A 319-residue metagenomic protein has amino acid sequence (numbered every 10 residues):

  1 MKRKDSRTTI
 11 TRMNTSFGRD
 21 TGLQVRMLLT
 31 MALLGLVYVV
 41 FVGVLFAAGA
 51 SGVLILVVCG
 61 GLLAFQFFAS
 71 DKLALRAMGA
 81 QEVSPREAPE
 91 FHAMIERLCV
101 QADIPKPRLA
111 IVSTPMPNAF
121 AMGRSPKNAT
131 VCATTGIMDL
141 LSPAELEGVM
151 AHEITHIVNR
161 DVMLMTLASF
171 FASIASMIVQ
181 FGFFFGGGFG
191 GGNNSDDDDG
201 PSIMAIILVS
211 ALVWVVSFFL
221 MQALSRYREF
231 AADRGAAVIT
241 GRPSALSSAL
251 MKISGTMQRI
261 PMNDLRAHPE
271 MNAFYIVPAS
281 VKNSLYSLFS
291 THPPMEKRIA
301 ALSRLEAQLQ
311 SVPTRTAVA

Functional and structural regions predicted by a protein language model:
M1-M122, A168-F230, T240, S254-Q258 (+1 more regions): Hydrophobic or amphipathic, alpha-helical segments that drive membrane association/targeting
T9-I10, R234-K252, T256, I260 (+1 more regions): C-terminal capping/extension segments of zinc metalloprotease domains
D71, I95, A133, H152 (+2 more regions): Divalent metal-coordination and catalytic microenvironments
V83, T135-G148, L220, R226: Short pre-active-site segment immediately N-terminal to the catalytic Zn-binding motif
Q101, I111, F120-R124, D139 (+2 more regions): Replace "in large, NTP-powered and nucleic-acid-processing enzymes" with "in large, NTP-powered factors and other
P115-M116, M122-A129, A267-M271: A short, glycine/Asx- and small/polar-enriched loop/turn that sits immediately N-terminal to a beta-strand
C132, S142-V158, M163: Short alpha-helix carrying the canonical HExxH Zn2+-binding catalytic motif
I154-F170, G182, P243-S244: Catalytic Zn2+-binding segment of zinc metalloproteases
